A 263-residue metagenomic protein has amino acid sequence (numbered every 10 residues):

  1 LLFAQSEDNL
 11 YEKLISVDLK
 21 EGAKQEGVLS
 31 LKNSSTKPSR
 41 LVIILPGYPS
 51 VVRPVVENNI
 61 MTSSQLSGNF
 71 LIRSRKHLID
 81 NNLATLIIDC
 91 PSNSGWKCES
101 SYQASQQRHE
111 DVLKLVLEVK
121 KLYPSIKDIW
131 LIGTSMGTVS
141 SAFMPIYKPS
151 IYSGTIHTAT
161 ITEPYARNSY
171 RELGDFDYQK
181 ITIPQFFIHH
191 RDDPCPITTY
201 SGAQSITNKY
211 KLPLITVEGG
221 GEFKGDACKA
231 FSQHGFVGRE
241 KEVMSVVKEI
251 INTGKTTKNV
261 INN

Functional and structural regions predicted by a protein language model:
Q5-K37: N-terminal cap/lid segment of alpha/beta-hydrolase-fold proteins
S34-H77: Short, surface-exposed "cap/lid" segments of acyl-processing enzymes
I44-G47, I87, I132: Structural cue for short, hydrophobic secondary-structure segments
N69-G95: Conserved alpha/beta-hydrolase
F70, S74, K97-Y123: Alpha/beta-hydrolase active-site loop
L117-K180: Primarily recognizes the serine-hydrolase "nucleophile elbow" in alpha/beta-hydrolase and SGNH/GDSL folds
G154-G219: The feature captures the conserved acid-bearing segment of alpha/beta-hydrolase catalytic domains
K211-N263: C-terminal catalytic histidine-bearing segment of alpha/beta-hydrolase fold enzymes
